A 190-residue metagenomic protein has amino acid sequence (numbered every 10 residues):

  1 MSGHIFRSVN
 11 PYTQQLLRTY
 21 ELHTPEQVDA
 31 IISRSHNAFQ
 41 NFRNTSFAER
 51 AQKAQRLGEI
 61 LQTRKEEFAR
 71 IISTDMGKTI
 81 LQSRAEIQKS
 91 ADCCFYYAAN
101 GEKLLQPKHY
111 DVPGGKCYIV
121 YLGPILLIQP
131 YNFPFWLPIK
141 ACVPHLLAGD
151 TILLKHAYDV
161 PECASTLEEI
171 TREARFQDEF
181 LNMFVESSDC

Functional and structural regions predicted by a protein language model:
M1-G114: N-terminal Rossmann-like NAD(P)+-binding subdomain of aldehyde/semialdehyde dehydrogenases
K108-C190: Rossmann-like NAD(P) dinucleotide-binding subdomain of oxidoreductase/dehydrogenase enzymes
